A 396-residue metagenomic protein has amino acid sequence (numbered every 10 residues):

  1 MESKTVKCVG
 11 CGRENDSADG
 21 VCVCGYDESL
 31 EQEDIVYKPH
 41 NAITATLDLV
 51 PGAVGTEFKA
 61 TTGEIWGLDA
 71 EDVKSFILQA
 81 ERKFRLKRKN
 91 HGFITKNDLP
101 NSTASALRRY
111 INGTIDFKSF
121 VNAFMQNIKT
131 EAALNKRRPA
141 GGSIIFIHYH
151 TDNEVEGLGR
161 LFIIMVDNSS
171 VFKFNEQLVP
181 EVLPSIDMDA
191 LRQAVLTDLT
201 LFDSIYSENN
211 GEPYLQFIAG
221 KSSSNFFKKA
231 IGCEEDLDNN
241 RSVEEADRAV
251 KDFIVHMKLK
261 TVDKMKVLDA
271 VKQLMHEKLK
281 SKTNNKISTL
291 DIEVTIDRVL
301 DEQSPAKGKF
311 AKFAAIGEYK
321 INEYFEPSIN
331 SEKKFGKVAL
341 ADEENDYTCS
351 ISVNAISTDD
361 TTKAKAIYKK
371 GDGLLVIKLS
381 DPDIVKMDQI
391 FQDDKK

Functional and structural regions predicted by a protein language model:
E2-K4, A18-G20: Short metal-coordination and nucleic-acid-contact micro-motifs, chiefly zinc-binding Cys/His arrays
T5, S29-E31: Short domain-boundary/entry signatures in modular proteins, especially in secreted/extracellular architectures
V6-E14: Short, intrinsically disordered, charge-biased short linear motifs at domain edges
V9-G10, V21-Y26: Short, cysteine/histidine-rich loop/knuckle motifs that typically chelate Zn2+
N15, E28: Cys/His-rich microdomains that often coordinate metals
D16, R138-A140, K369-G371: Solvent-exposed loop and beta-edge segments used for protein-protein assembly and interaction
E31-G336: Long, hydrophobic alpha/beta structural blocks
V294-K396: C-terminal structured domains
